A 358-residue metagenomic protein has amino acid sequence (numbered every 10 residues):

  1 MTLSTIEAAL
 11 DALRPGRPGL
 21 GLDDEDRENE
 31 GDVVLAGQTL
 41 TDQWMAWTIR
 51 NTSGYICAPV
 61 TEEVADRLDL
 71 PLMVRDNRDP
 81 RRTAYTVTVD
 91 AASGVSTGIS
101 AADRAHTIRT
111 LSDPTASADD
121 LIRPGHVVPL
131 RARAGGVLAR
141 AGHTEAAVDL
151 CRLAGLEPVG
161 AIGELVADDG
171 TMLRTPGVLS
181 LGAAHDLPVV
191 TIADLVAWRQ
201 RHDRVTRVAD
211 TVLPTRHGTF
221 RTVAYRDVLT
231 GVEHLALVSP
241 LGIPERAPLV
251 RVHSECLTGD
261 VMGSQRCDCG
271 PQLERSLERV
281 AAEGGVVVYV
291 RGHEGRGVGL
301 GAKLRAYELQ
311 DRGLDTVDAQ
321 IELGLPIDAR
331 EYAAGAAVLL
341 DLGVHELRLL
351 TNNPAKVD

Functional and structural regions predicted by a protein language model:
M1-D358: Catalytic domains of riboflavin
